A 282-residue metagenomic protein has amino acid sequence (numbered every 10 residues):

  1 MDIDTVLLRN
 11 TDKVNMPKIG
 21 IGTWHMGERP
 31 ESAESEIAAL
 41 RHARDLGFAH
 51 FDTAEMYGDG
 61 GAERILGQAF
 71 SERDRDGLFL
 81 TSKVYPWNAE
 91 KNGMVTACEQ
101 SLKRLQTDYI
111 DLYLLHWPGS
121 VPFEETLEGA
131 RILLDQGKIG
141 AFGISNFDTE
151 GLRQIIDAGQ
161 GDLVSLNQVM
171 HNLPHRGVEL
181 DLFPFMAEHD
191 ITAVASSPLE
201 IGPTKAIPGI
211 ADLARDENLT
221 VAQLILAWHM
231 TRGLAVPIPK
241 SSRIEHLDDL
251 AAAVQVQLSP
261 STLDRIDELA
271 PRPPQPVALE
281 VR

Functional and structural regions predicted by a protein language model:
M1-L78, I191, V281-R282: N-terminal binding-site loop/beta-alpha segment at the start of enzyme catalytic domains that lines or forms
R9-T11, R44-D45, G67-G77, E99-Q106 (+3 more regions): Acidic (Asp/Glu)-rich catalytic clusters
N15-I19, G47-H50, D74-L78, T107-D111 (+4 more regions): Short, well-ordered coil/turn segments that N-cap beta-strands
G22-E34, S82-N92, H116: Active-site mouth loops of central-metabolism enzymes
P30-A43, E90-L105, L152-R153: Short, acidic/polar
D76-N88, L112-H116, N146, V169-H171: A short, structured active-site edge motif that brings together acidic residues
L105-V121: Active-site groove signature of glycoside hydrolases
P118-R282: Beta/alpha (TIM)-barrel catalytic core signal, keyed to glycine-rich beta->alpha loops juxtaposed to Asp/Glu that bind
